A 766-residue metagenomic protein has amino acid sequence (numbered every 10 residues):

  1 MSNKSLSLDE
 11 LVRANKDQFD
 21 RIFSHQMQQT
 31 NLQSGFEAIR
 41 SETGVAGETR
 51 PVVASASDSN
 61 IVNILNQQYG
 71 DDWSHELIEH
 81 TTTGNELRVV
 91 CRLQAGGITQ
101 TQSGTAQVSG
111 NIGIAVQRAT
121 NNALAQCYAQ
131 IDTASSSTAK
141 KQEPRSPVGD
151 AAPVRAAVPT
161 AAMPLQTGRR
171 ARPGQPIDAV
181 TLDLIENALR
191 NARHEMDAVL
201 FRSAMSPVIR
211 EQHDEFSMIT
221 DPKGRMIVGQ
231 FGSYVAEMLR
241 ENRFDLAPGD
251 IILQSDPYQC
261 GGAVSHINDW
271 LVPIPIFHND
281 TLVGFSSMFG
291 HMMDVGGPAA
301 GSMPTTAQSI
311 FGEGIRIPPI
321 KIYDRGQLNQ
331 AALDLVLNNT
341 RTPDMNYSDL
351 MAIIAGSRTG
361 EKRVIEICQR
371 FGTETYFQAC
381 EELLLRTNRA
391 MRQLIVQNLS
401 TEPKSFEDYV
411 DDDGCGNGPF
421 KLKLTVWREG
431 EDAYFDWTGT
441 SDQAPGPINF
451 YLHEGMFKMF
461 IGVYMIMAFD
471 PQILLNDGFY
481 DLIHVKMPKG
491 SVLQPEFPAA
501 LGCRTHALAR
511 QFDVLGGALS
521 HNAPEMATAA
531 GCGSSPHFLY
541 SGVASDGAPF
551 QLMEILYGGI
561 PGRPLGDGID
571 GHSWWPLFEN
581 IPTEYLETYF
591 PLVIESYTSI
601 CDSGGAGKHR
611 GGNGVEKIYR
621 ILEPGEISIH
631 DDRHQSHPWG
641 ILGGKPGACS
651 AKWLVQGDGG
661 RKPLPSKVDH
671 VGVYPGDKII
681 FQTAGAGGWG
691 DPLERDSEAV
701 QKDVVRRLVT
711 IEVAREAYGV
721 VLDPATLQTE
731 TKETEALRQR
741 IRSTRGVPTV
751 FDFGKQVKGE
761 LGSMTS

Functional and structural regions predicted by a protein language model:
M1-S2, S766: Initiator methionine at the very start of the polypeptide chain
S2-A56: N-terminal, Lys/Arg- and Ser/Thr-rich interaction peptides
L6, R13-A14, E48-A157, L424-V426: Positively charged, aromatic-enriched nucleic acid-contacting surfaces
E10-R13, S34, E79, V89 (+5 more regions): Generic detector of low-complexity/intrinsically disordered segments and short hydrophobic N-terminal stretches
S24, Q28, S41, S74 (+3 more regions): Short linear sequence elements within intrinsically disordered, low-complexity coil regions
V158, M163-P248, L253, P257-S766: Glycine/proline-enriched, intrinsically flexible loops and inter-domain linkers
